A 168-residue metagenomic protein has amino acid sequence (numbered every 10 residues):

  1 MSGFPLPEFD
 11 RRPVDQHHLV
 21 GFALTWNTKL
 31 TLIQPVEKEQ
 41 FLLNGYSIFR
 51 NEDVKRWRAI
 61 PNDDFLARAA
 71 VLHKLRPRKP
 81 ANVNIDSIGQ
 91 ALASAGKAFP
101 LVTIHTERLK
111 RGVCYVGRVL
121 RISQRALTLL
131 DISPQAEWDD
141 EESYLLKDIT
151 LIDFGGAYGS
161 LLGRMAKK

Functional and structural regions predicted by a protein language model:
M1-V20, V36-G112, P134-L145, T150-K168: Short glycine-rich, low-complexity segments
H17-T25, C114-R121: Short beta-strand-centered aromatic/proline hotspots
N27-T28, S123-Q124, L146: Residue-level signal for tight coil/turn positions that link beta-strands
K29-Q34, R125-L130: Short aromatic-glycine-enriched beta-strand elements
